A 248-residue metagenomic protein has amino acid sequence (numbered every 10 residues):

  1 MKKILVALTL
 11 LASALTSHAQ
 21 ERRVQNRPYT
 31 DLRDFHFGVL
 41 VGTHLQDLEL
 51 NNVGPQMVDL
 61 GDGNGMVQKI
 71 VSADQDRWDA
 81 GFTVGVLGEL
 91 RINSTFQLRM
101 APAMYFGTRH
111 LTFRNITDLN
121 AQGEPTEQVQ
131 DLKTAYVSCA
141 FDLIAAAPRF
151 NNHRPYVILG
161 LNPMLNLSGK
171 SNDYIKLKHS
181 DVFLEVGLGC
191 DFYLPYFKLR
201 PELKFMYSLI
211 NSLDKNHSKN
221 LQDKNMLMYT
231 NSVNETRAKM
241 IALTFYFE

Functional and structural regions predicted by a protein language model:
M1-V24, F245-E248: Bacterial Sec-dependent N-terminal signal peptides
Q20-G81, M240, Y246-E248: Short glycine/proline- and aromatic-enriched beta-strand/turn motifs that initiate or cap beta-hairpins
R22, N26-F35, T43-D47, L87-G169 (+1 more regions): Gram-negative (and chloroplast) outer-membrane scaffold detector with strong preference for beta-barrel transmembrane
R33-F37, W78-F82, K133-C139, H153 (+2 more regions): Residues that define the transmembrane beta-barrel architecture of outer-membrane proteins
N51-Q75, T108-T134, L167-L177, L213-V233: Flexible, solvent-exposed loop segments that connect beta-strands
H153-R154, S168-S171, I175, K198-R200: Short conserved catalytic/interaction loops centered on acidic-Pro-aromatic/His motifs
K176-L184, G189-Y193, K198-L199, M206: Active-site/pore-lining binding-face segments in mid-to-C-terminal subdomains
P195-E248: Predominantly the C-terminal beta-signal and adjacent terminal strand-loop region of outer-membrane beta-barrel
